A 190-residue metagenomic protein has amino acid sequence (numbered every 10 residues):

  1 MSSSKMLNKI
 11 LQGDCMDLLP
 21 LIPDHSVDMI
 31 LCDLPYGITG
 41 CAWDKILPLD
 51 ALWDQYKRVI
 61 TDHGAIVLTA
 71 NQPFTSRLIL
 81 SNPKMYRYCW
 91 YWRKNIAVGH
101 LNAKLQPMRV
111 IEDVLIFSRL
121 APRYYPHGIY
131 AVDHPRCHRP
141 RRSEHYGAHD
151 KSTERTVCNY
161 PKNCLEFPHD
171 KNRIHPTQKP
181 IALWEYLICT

Functional and structural regions predicted by a protein language model:
M1-T190: Core catalytic lobe of class I
